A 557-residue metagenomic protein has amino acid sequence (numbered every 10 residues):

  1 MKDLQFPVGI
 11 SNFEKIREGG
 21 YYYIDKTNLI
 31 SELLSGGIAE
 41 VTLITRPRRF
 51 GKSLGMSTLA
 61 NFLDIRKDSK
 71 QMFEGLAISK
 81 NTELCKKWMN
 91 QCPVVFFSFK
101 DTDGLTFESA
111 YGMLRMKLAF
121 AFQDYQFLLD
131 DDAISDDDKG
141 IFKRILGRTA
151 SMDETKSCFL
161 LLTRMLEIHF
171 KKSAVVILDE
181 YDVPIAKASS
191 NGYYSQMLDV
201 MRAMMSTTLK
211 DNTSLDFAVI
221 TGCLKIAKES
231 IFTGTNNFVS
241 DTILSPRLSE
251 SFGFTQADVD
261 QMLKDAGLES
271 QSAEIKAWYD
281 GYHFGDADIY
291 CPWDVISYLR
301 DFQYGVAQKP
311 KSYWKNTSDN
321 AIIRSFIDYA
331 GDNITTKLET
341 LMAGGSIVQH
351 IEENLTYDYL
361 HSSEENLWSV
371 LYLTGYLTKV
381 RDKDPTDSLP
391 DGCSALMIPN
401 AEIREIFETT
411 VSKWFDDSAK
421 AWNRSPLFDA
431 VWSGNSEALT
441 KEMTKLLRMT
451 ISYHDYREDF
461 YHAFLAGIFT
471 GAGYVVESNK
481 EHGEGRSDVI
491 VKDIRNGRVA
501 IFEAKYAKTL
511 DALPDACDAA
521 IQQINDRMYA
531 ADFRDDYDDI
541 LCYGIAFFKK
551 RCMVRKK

Functional and structural regions predicted by a protein language model:
M1-R66, K70-N81, L446: Walker A/P-loop-proximal flanking segment of P-loop NTPase domains
G9, E14, D64-F127: P-loop NTPase motor core
F122, C158-H169, Q196-D216, Y529-D532: Substrate-engagement module of ASCE P-loop NTPases
L146-L162: Short glycine-rich substrate-engagement loop in P-loop NTPases that contacts/grips substrate
F170-Y194: Conserved P-loop NTPase "ATPase switch" module shared by AAA+ and STAND
V183, Y193-G234: Sensor-1/coupling segment of RecA-like P-loop NTPase cores
K228-T233, D241-R300: Amphipathic alpha-helical segments of the small helical/lid subdomains adjacent to P-loop NTPase cores
F238, Y290-M528, D539, M553-K557: Extended alpha-helical interface modules used as scaffolds for assembling large macromolecular complexes
